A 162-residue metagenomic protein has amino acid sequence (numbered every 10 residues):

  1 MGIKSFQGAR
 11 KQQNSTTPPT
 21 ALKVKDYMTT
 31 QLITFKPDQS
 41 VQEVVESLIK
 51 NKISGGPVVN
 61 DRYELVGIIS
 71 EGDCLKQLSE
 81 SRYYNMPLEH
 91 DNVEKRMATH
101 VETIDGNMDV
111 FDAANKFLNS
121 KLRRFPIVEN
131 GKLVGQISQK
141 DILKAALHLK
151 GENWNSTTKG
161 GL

Functional and structural regions predicted by a protein language model:
M1-L162: Tandem CBS (Cystathionine beta-synthase) repeat/Bateman regulatory domains
